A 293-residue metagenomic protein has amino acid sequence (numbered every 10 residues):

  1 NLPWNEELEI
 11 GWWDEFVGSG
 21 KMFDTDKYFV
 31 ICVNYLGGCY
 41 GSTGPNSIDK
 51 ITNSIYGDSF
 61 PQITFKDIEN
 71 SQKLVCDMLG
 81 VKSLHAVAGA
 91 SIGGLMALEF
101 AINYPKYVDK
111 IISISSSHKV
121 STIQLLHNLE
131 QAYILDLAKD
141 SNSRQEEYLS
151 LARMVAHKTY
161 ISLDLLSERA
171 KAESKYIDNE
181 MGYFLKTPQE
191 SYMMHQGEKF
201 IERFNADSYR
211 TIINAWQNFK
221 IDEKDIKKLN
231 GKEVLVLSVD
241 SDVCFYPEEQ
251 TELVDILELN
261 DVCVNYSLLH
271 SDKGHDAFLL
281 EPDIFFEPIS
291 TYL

Functional and structural regions predicted by a protein language model:
N1-D49: N-terminal cap/lid subdomain of alpha/beta-hydrolase-fold enzymes
S54-S59, K66-A86: Conserved acidic catalytic loop of the alpha/beta-hydrolase fold
K82-T122: Conserved hydrolase catalytic core segment
Y107-K199: Alpha/beta-hydrolase-fold enzymes
H195-Q196, S208-I226: Active-site nucleophile elbow and catalytic-triad environment of alpha/beta-hydrolase enzymes
V236-S238: Short beta-strand/loop motif that positions the catalytic acidic residue of the alpha/beta-hydrolase fold
V243-E249: Conserved alpha/beta-hydrolase "acid-adjacent" motif
T251-L293: Catalytic active-site module of serine/aspartate enzymes centered on a nucleophile-bearing elbow/loop
